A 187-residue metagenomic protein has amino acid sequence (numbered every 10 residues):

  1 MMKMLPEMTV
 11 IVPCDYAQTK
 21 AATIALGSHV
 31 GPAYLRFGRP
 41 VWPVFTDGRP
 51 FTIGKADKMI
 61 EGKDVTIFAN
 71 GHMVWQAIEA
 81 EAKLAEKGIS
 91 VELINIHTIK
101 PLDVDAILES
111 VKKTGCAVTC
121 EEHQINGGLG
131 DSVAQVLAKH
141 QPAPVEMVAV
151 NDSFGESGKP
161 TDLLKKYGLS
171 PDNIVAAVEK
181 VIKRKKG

Functional and structural regions predicted by a protein language model:
M1-S28: Conserved thiamine diphosphate
A25-P32, V133: Glycine- and acidic-residue-enriched helix-capping/beta->alpha junction motif
L35: Conserved short beta-strand elements that form part of the metal-binding/catalytic scaffold of enzyme active sites
G38-G187: Thiamine diphosphate
